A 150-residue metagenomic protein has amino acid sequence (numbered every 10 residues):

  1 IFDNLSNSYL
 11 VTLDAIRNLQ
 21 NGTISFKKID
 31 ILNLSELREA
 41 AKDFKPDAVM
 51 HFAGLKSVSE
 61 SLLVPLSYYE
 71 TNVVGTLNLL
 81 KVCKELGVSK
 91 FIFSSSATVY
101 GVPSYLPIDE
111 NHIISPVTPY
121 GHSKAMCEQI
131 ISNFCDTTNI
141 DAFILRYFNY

Functional and structural regions predicted by a protein language model:
I1-Y150: N-terminal Rossmann-like NAD(P)+-binding domain of SDR-like oxidoreductases, especially those catalyzing
